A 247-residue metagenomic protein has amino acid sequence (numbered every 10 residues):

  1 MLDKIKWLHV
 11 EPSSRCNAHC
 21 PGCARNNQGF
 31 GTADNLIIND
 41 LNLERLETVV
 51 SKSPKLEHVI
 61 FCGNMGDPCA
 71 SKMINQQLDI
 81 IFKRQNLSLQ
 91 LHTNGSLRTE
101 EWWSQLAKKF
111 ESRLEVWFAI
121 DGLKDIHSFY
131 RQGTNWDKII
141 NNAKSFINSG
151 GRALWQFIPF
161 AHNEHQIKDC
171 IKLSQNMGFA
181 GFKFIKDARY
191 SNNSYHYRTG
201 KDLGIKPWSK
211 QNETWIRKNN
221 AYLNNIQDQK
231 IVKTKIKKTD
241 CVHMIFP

Functional and structural regions predicted by a protein language model:
M1, W7-L8, P12-S13, L36-K52 (+3 more regions): SEC14/CRAL-TRIO lipid-binding/transfer domains and related phosphoinositide-recognition modules that form deep
M1-N26, E57-G63, V242-P247: N-terminal pre-triad scaffold of radical SAM enzymes
E11, N26, G31-L41, S51-K52 (+4 more regions): Radical SAM enzyme [4Fe-4S]-AdoMet core and its adjacent flexible, acidic and glycine-rich loops/tails across
P21, P68-C69: A short, conserved beta-strand element in the Rossmann-like catalytic core that flanks the donor/metal-binding loop
V59-F61, D67, L91, F118 (+1 more regions): Buried hydrophobic side chains on well-structured beta-strands
M73-I74, W102: Acidic donor-diphosphate engagement hotspot in glycosyltransferases and nucleotidyltransferases that stabilizes
N94-R98, A161-N163: Short beta->alpha connector loops
R98-L106: Alpha-helical scaffolding within the catalytic cores of extracellular/periplasmic polymer-degrading hydrolases
